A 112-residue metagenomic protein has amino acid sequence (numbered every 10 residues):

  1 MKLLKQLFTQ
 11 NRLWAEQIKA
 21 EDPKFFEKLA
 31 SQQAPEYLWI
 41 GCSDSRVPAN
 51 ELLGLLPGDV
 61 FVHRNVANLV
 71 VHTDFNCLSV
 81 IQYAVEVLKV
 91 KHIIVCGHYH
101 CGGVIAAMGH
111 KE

Functional and structural regions predicted by a protein language model:
M1-V71: Short, conserved "active-site rim" segments that organize catalytic pockets and cofactor/ligand binding
L56-E112: Short HxH-centered metal-ligating active-site micro-motif
